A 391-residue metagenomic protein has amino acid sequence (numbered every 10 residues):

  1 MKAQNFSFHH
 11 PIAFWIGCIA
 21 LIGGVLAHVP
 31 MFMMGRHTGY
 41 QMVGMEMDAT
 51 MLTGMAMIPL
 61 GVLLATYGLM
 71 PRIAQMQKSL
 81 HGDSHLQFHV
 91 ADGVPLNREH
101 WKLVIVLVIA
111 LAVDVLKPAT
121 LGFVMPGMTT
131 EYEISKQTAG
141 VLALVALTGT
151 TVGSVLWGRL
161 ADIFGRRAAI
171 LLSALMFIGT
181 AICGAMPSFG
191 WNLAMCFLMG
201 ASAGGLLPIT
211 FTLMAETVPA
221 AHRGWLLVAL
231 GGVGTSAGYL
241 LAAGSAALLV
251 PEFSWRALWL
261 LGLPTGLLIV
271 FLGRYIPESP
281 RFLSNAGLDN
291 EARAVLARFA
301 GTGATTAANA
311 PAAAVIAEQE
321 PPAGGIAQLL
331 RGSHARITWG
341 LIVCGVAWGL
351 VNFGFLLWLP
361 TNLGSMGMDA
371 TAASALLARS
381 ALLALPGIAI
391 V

Functional and structural regions predicted by a protein language model:
M1-V391: Transmembrane-helix signature of 12-pass secondary carriers
